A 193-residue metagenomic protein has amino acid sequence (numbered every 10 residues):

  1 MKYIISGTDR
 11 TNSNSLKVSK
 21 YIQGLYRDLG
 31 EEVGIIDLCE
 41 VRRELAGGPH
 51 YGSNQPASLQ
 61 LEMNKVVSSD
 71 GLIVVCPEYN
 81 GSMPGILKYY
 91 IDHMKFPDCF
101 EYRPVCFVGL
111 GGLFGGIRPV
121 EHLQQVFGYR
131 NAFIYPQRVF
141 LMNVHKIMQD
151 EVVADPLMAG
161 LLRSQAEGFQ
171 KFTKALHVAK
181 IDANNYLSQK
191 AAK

Functional and structural regions predicted by a protein language model:
M1-D92, F96, A154-K193: N-terminal beta1-alpha1-beta2 submodule of the flavodoxin-like/Rossmannoid cofactor-binding fold
G34-L45, F96-P97, Y129-Q149: Mobile beta-alpha loop/short-helix "lid" or hinge segments that flank ligand
P104-V144, P156-G160: Short, glycine-/small-residue-rich phosphate/pyrophosphate-handling segment
